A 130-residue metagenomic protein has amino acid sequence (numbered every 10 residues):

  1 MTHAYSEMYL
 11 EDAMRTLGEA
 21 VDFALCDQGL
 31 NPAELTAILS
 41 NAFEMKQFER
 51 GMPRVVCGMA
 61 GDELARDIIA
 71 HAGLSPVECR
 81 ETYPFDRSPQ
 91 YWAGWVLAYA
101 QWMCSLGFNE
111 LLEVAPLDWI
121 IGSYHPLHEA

Functional and structural regions predicted by a protein language model:
M1-A130: A conserved ligand/cofactor-binding region detector
